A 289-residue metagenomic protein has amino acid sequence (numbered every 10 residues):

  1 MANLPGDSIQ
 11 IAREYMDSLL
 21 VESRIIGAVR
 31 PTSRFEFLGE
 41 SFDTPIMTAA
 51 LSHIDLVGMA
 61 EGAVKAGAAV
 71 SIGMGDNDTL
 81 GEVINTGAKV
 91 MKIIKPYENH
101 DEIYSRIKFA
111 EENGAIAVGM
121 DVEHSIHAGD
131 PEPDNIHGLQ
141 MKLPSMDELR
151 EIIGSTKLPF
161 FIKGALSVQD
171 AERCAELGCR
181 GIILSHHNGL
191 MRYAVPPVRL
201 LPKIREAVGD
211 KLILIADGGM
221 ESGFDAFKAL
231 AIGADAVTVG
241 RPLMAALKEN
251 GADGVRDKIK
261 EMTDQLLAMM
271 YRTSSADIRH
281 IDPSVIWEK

Functional and structural regions predicted by a protein language model:
M1-F42, H280-I281: An N-cap/entry alpha-helix motif that binds or orients negatively charged groups
M1-I9, L243, G251-K289: C-terminal extensions of enzymes
R13-S23, E111-G114, T156, V208 (+2 more regions): Structural signal for hydrophobic packing residues in well-ordered secondary-structure cores of soluble enzyme domains
V29-F37, S71-V83, R106: Short, charged beta->alpha transition segments
E36-D76: Active-site cofactor/substrate anionic-group-binding motifs, chiefly glycine- and Lys/Arg-rich phosphate-binding loops
L51, G218-M220: Active-site metal-binding loops of divalent metal-dependent hydrolases
E61, K65, E98-A216, G223-A246 (+3 more regions): Alpha/beta enzyme core
K65-D101: A gly/proline- and charged-residue-enriched helix-loop-helix capping module
